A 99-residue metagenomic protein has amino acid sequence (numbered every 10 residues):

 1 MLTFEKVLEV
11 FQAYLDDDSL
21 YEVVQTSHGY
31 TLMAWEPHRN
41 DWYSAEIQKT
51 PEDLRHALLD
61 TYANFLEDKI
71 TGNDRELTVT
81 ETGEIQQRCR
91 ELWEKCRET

Functional and structural regions predicted by a protein language model:
M1-L2, R39-H56: A short, exposed loop/beta-hairpin motif centered on an aromatic-Gly-Thr core
M1-L20, L58-V79, G83-I85, C89-T99: Negatively charged, low-complexity tracts enriched in Asp/Glu with abundant Ser/Thr
S19-Y43, D60-T61: Short aromatic-glycine-(Arg/Gly/Cys) micro-motifs in beta-strand/loop hairpins
A34-P37, I47, D74, T78: Solvent-exposed, well-ordered amphipathic alpha-helical segments that flank/support binding or catalytic loops
